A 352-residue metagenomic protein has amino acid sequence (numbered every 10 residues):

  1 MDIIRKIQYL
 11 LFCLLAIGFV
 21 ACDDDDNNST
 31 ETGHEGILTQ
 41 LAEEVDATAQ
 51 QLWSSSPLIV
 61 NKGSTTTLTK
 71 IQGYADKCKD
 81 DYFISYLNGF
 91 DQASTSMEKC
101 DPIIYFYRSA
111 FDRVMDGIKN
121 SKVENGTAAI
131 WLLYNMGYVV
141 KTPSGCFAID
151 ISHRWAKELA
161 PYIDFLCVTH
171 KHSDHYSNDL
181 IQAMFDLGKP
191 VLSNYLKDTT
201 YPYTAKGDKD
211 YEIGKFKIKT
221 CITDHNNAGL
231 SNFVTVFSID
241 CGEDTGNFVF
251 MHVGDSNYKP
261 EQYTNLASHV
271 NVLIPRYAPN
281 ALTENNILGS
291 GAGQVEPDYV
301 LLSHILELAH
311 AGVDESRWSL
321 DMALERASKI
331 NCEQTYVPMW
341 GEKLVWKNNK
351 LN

Functional and structural regions predicted by a protein language model:
M1-L10: Bacterial N-terminal signal peptides that target proteins for export
G18-A21: C-terminal motif of bacterial Sec signal peptides marking the signal peptidase cleavage site
D23, N28-L132, V139-E158, F165 (+6 more regions): Metallo-beta-lactamase
G33-A42, Y203-F216, S231, Y263-T264 (+1 more regions): Binuclear metal-ion centers of metallo-dependent hydrolases, dominated by the metallo-beta-lactamase
D112-N125, L192-N247, M339-G341, K347-N349: Metallo-beta-lactamase
H153-W155, T223-E296, L306, H310-G312 (+1 more regions): Active-site-proximal loop/helix segments of hydrolase catalytic cores
D164-F165, T169-H175, H304: Histidine-centered divalent metal-coordination motifs
V168, L187-K197, D298-H304: Short internal beta-strands
